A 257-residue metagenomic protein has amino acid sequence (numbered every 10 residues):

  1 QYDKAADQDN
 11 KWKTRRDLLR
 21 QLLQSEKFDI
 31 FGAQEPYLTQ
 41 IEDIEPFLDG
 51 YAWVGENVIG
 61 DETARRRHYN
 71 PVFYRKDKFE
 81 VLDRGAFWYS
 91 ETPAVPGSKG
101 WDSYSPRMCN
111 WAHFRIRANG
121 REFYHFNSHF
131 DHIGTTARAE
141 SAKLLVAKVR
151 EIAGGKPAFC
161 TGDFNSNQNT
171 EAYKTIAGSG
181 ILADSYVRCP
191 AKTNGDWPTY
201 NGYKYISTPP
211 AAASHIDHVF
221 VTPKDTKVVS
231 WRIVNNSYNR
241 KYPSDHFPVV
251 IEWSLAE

Functional and structural regions predicted by a protein language model:
Q1, Y37-Q40, V58-E62, K78-F79 (+5 more regions): Solvent-exposed loop/turn segments at secondary-structure junctions within structured extracellular/periplasmic domains
Q1-F47, V58-H68, K143, L255-E257: N-terminal, active-site-proximal structural segment of metallo-dependent hydrolase catalytic domains
Q1-R16, D61-T63, Y89-Y104, D131 (+1 more regions): Acidic/histidine-rich helix-loop elements that form or flank divalent-metal/phosphate-binding sites at the catalytic
Y2-D9, L82, T135, T193-D196: Short, solvent-exposed loop/turn elements at domain surfaces
L19-I44, F73, A112, R121-S128 (+4 more regions): Active-site beta-strand/loop signature of hydrolases that rely on acidic residues for catalysis
Q24-S25, P46-F47, T63-R66, D102-P106 (+5 more regions): Extracellular/periplasmic catalytic domains that process cell-envelope and extracellular macromolecules
I30-E122, F126, I233: Structured beta-strand-rich core segments of catalytic domains in phosphoester-bond hydrolases
T136, E140, R150-A158, S166-E257: Metal-dependent phosphoester-hydrolase catalytic domains
